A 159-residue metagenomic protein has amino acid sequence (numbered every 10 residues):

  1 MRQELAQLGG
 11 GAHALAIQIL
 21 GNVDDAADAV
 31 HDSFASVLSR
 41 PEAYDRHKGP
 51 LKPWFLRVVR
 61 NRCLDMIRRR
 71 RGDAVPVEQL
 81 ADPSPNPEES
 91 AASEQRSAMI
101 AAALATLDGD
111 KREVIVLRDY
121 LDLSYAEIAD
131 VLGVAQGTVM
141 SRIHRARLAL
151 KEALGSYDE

Functional and structural regions predicted by a protein language model:
M1-A14, L38, R112: A short, charge-rich alpha-helical start-of-domain segment used by transcription regulators
L8, A29, R142-R145, A149: Residues within the DNA-recognition helix of helix-turn-helix
A14, D28-A35, G49-N61: Structural recognition of an alpha-helix C-terminal capping motif at a helix-to-coil junction
G21, D32-K48, R69-R71: Sigma70-family region 2
S36, R40, M66, D110 (+1 more regions): Residue cluster at the C-terminal edge of the helix-turn-helix DNA-binding motif
S39-A43, L56-V77, S93: Arg/Lys-rich amphipathic alpha helix in sigma70-family domain 2
G72-S97, S124, E159: Internal acidic/polar
A102-E113, R118-T138, L148-E152: Helix-turn-helix DNA-binding module
